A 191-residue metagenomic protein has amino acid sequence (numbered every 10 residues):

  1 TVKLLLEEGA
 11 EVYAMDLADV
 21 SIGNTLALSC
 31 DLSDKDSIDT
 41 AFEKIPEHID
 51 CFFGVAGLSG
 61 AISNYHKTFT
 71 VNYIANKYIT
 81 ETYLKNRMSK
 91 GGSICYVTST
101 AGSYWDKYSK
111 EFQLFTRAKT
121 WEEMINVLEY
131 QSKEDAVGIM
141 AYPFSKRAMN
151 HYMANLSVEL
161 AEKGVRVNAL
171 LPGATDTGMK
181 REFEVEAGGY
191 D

Functional and structural regions predicted by a protein language model:
T1-Y13: Canonical Rossmann dinucleotide-binding motif of NAD(H)/NADP(H)-dependent dehydrogenases/reductases, specifically
I22-D36, L58: Rossmann-fold cofactor-recognition segment
D31-H48: Conserved Rossmann-fold cofactor-binding substructure of NAD(P)-dependent oxidoreductases
F53, C95, V167-L170, K180: Hydrophobic structural elements of the Rossmann-like NAD(P)H-binding subdomain that define the short-chain
L58-I62, G92-E162, A174-T175: Catalytic loop of short-chain dehydrogenase/reductase
T68-F69: A hydrophobic alpha-helix adjacent to the NAD(P)-binding/active-site core of NAD(P)-dependent oxidoreductases, strongly
L171-E182, E186: Short, flexible catalytic-loop segment of classical short-chain dehydrogenase/reductase
